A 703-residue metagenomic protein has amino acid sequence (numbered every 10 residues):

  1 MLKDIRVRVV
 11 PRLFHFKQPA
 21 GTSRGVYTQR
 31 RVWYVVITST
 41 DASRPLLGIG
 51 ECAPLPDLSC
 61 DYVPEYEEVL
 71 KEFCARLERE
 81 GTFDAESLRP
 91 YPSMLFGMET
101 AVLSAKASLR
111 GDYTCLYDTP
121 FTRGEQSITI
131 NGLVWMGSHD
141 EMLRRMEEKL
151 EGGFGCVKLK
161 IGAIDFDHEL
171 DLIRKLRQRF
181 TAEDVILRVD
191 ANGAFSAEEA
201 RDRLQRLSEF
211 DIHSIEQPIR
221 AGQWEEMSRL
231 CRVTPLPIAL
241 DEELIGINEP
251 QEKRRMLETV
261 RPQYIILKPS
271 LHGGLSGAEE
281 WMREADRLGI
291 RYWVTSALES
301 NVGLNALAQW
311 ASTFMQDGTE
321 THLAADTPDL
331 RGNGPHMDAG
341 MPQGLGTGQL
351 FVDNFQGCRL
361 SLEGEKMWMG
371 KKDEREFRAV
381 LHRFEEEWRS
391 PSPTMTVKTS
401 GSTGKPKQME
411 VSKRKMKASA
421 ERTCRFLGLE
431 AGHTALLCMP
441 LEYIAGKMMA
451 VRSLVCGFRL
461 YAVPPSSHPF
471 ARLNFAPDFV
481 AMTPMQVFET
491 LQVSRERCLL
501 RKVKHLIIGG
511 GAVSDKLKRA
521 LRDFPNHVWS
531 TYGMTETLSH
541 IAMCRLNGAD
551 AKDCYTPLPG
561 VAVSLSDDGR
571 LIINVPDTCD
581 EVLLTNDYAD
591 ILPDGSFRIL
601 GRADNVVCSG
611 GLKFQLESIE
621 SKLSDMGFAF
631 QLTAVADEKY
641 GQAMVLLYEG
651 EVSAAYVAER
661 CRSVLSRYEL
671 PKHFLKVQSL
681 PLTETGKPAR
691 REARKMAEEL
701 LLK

Functional and structural regions predicted by a protein language model:
L2-L187, N192-A194, Q205-S208: N-terminal capping/lid subdomain adjacent to the active-site entrance of alpha/beta enzymes
V7, P11-F16, A297-W368: Flexible C-terminal active-site loop/helix
I164-A311, T321, T327, L350-L360: Catalytic core of soluble alpha/beta enzymes
T394-E421, G428-E430: Conserved AMP-binding A3 loop
K413-A418, T434-E489: AMP-binding/adenylate-forming
V493-A549: Gly/Ser/Thr-rich phosphate-binding loop
N586-E669: AMP-binding/adenylate-forming catalytic core of the ANL superfamily
V645-L647, R660-K703: Conserved C-terminal "lid"/linker of ANL adenylate-forming enzymes
